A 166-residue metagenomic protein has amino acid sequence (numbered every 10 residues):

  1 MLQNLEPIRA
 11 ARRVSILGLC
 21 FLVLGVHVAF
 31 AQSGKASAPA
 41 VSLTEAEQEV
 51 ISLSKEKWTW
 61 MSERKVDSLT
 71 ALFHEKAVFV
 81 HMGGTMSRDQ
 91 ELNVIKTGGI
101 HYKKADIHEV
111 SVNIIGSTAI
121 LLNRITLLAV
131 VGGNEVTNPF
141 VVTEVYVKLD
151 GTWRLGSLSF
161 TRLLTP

Functional and structural regions predicted by a protein language model:
L2-G18: Bacterial N-terminal signal peptides that target proteins for export
P7-A11, V26-V28, S33: Short, intrinsically disordered, low-complexity terminal segments
S15-A29: Hydrophobic membrane-targeting signal helices
V23, F30-A71, K76-P166: A beta-strand edge to alpha-helix "cap/lid" segment located at domain peripheries
